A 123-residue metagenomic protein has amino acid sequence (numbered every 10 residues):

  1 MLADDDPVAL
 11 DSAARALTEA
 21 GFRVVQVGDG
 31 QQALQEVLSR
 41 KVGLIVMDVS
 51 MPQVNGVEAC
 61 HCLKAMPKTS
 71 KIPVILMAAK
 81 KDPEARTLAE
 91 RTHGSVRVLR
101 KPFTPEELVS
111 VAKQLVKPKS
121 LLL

Functional and structural regions predicted by a protein language model:
A3-D4, V27, I45: Conserved sequence signature across two-component system core domains
D11-E19: Charged docking surfaces used in two-component/phosphorelay signaling
G21-G28, E36: Short hydrophobic/Thr-rich beta-strand motif most characteristic of the beta2 strand and flanking loop of CheY-like
G28-Q32, N55-H61: Acidic catalytic/metal-coordinating carboxylates
R40-V46: Active-site beta3 strand of CheY-like receiver
M51: Receiver (REC) domain active-site loop signature in two-component systems and cognate sites in sensor histidine kinases
E58, K81-R100, E106, S110 (+1 more regions): Alpha4 helix (beta4-alpha4-beta5 surface) of REC/receiver domains from two-component response regulators
M77-A78: Hydrophobic/aromatic residues positioned on beta-strands within the core alpha/beta folds
